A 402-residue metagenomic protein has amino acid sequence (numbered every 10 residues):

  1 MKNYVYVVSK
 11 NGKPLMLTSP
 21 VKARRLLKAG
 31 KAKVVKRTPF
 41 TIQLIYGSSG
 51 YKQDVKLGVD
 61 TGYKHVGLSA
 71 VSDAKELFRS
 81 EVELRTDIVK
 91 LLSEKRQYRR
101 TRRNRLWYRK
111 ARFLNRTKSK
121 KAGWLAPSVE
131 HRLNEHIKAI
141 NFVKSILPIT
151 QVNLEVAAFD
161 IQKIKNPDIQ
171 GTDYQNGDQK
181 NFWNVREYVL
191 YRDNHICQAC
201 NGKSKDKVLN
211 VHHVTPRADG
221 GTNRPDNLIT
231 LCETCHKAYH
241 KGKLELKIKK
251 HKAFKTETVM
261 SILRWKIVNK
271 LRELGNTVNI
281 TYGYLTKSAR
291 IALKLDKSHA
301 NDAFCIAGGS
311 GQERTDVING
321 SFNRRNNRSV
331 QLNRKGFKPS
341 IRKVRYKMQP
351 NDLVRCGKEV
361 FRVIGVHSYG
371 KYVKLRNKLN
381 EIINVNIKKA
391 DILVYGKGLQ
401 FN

Functional and structural regions predicted by a protein language model:
T18-G50, D178: Charged, flexible boundary elements
S48-G50, N181, V185-D193, G221-P225 (+1 more regions): Short, flexible, mixed-charge glycine/proline-rich loop motifs that serve as phosphate/nucleic-acid-contacting
G50, V71-K180, K247-P350, K397-Q400: Substrate-contacting helices/loops that form the catalytic groove of nucleic-acid and nucleotide-polymer processing
Q53-S72: Gly/Thr-rich phosphate-binding beta-strand-loop-beta motif of the actin/hexokinase/Hsp70
S145-Q151, F182-N210, C232-C235, Q349 (+1 more regions): Short cysteine-rich loop/turn motifs with clustered Cys
Q198-T230, K241-L244: Histidine-centered nuclease catalytic patch
D352-L353, E359-Y372: Short beta-strand-centered aromatic/proline hotspots
E381-N402: Intrinsically disordered, low-complexity, charged/polar segments
